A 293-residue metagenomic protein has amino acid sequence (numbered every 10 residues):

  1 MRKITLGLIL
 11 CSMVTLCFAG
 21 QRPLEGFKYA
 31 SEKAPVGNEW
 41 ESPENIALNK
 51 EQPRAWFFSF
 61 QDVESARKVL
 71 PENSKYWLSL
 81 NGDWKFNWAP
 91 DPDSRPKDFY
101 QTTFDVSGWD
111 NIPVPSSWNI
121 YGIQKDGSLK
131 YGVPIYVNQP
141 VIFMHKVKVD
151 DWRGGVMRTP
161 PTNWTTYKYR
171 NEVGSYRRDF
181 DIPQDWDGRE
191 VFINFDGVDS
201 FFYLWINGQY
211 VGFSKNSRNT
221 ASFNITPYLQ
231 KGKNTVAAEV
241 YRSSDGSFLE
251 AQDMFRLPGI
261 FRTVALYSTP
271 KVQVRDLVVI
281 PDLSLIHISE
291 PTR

Functional and structural regions predicted by a protein language model:
M1-I4: Positively charged n-region of N-terminal signal peptides that target proteins for export
G7-T15: Bacterial N-terminal signal peptides
G20-L78, D83-K85, P92: N-terminal pre-domain segments of enzymes
P23-P35, E39-E44, L70, N87-A89 (+5 more regions): Accessory beta-strand-rich segments of carbohydrate-active enzymes
E72-P96, P113, S117-Y121, R256-G259: Substrate-binding clefts and catalytic carboxylate motifs of secreted carbohydrate-active enzymes
N73-K75, Y167-R170, D282-L285: Short, solvent-exposed beta-strand/turn "edge" segments of beta-rich domains on protein surfaces
R95-G108, I112, Q124-D126: Short Gly/aromatic-enriched secondary-structure transition segments
S284-T292: Residue-level detector of conserved catalytic or cofactor/ligand-binding positions in enzyme active sites
